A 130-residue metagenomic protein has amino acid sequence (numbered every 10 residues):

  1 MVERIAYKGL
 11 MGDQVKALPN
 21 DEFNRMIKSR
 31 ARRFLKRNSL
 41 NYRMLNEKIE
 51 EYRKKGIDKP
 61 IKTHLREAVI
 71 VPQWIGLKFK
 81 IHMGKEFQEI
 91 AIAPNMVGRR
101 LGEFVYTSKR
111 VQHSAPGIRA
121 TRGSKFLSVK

Functional and structural regions predicted by a protein language model:
V2-K130: Compact, Lys/Arg-rich rRNA/RNP-binding cores from ribosome-related proteins
